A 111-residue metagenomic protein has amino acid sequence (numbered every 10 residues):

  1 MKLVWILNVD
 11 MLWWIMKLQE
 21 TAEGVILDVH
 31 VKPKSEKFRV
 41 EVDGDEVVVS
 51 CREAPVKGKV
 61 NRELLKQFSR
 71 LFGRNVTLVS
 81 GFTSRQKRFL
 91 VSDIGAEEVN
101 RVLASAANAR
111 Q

Functional and structural regions predicted by a protein language model:
V4, V9-D10: Acidic, Ala/Val/Gly-enriched low-complexity intrinsically disordered segments
D10-K66, L71-T83, K87-Q111: Contiguous, often N-terminal, cationic amphipathic patches that form binding interfaces
